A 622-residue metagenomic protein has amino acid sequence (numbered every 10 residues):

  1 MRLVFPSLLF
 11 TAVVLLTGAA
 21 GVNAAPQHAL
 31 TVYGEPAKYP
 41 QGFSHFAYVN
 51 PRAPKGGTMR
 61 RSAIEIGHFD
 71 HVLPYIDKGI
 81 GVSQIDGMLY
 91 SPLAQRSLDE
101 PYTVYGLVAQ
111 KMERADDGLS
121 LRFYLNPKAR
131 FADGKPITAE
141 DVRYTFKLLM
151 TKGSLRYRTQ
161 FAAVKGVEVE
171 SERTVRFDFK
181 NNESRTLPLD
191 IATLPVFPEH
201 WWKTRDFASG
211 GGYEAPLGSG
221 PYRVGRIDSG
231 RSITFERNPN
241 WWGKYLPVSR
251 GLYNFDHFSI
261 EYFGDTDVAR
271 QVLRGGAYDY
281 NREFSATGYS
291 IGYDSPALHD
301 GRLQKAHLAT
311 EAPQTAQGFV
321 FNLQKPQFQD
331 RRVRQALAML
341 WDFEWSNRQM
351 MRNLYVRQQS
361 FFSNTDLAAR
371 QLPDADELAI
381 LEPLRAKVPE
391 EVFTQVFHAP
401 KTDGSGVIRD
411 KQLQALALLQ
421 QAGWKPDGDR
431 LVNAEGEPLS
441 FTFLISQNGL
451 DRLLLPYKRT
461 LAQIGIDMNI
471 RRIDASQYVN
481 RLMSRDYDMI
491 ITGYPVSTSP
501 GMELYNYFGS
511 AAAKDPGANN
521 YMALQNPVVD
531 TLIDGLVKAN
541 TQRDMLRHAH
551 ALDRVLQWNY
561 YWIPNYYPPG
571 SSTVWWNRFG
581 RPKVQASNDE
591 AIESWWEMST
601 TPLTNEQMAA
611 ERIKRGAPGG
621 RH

Functional and structural regions predicted by a protein language model:
A25-D117, K147, L217: N-terminal lobe/hinge region of extracytoplasmic solute-binding protein
Q27-L30, A63, G67, I80 (+6 more regions): Detector for C-terminal structural segments
Y39, Y48-P54, Y75-Q84, K111-L155 (+5 more regions): Aromatic- and charge-enriched surface segment that lines or borders ligand/interaction sites
F46, I85-E100, K147, I191-H257 (+4 more regions): Gly/Pro-rich hinge or "lid" segments in bacterial periplasmic/extracellular proteins
G106-E113, A132, I137, D178-F197 (+4 more regions): Aromatic-rich, solvent-exposed beta-strand/loop patch
Y124, T159-K203, S219-D228, P373-R385: Surface-exposed binding/hinge segments that line and control ligand-binding clefts or catalytic entry sites
A162, E172, L217, S259-Q271 (+1 more regions): Short helix-initiation/N-cap motifs at beta->coil->alpha
G166-E168, G225-E236, E261-K325, R332-A336 (+3 more regions): Extracellular/periplasmic solute-recognition and catalytic clefts
